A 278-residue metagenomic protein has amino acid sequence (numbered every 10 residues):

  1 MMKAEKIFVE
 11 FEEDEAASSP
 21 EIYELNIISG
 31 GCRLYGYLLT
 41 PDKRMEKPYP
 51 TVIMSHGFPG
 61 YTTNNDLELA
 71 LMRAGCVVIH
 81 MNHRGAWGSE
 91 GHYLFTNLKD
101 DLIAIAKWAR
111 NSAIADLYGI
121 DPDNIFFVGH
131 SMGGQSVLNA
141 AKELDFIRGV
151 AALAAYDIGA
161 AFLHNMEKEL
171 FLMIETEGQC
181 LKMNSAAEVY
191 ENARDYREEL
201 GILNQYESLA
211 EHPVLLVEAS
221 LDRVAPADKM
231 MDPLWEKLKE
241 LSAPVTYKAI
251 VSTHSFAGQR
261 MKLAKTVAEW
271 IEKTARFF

Functional and structural regions predicted by a protein language model:
M2-E46: N-terminal cap/lid segment of alpha/beta-hydrolase-fold proteins
R33, D42-A74: Short, surface-exposed "cap/lid" segments of acyl-processing enzymes
F58, N82-W87, Y156, T253: Short beta-to-alpha linker loops that shape the active-site pocket of alpha/beta-hydrolase fold enzymes
E68, M72-E90: Conserved alpha/beta-hydrolase
Y93-G119: Alpha/beta-hydrolase active-site loop
L117-S131: Alpha/beta-hydrolase fold nucleophile elbow
N139-V189: Hydrolase active-site cap/lid region
V189-E272: Serine-hydrolase catalytic core
